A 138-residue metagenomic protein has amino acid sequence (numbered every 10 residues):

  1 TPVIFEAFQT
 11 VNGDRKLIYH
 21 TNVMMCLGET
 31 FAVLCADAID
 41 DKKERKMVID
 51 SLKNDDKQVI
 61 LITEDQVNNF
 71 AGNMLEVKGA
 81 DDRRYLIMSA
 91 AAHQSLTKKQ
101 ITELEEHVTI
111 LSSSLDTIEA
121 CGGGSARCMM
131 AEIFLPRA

Functional and structural regions predicted by a protein language model:
T1-A138: Histidine/cysteine-enriched polar flanking segments
